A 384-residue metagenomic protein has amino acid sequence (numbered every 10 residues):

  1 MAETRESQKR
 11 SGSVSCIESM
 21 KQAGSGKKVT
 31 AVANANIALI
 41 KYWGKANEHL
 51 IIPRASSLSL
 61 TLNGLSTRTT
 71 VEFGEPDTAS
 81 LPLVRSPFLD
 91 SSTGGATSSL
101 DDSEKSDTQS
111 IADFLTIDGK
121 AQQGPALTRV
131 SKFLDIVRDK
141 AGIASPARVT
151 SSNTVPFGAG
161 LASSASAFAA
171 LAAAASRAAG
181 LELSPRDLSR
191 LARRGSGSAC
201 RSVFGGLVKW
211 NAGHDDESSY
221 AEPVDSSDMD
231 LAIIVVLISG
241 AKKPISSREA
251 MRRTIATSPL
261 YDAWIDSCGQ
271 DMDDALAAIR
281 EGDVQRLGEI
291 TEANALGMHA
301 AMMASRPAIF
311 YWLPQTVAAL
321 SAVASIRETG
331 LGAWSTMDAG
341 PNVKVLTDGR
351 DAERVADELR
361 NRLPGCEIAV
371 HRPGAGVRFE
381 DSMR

Functional and structural regions predicted by a protein language model:
A2-E3, G12-A159, A173-P185, G195 (+2 more regions): ATP-binding N-lobe of GHMP and related small-molecule kinases
Q8: Short polybasic linear motifs
C16, G26-A33, K45, G74-T78 (+2 more regions): C-terminal nucleotide
A159-G160, S198-S202, A300: Secretory-pathway/luminal and periplasmic proteins that interact with or process carbohydrate-rich
S166-A174: Short amphipathic alpha-helical face segments that pack within enzyme cores and frequently flank/anchor catalytic
S176-A179, G197-S198, Y220-V224, S258-A263: Flexible, glycine/proline-enriched loop segments at strand-loop-helix junctions that form or flank small-ligand binding
R186-A232, A319-L320, I326, W334-D338: Alpha/beta catalytic cores of group-transfer enzymes, especially the acyltransferase/condensing modules of polyketide
